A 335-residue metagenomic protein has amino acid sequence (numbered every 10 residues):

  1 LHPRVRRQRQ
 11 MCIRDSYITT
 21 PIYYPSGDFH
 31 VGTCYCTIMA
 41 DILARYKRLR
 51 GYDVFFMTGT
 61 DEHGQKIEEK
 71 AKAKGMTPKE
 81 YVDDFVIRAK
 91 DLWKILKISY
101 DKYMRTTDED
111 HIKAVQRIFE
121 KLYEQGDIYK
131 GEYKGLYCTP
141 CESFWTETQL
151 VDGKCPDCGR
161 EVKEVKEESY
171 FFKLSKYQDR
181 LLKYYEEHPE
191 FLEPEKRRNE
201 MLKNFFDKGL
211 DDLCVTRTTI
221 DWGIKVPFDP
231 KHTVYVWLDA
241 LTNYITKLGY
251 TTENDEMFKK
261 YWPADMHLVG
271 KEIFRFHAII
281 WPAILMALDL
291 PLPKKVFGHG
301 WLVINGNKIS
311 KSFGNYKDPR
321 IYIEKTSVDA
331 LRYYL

Functional and structural regions predicted by a protein language model:
L1-I13: Single conserved hydrophobic/aromatic residue that forms the stacking wall/gate of nucleotide- or nucleobase-binding
R14-I128, E142: N-terminal Rossmann-like or analogous alpha/beta NTP/dinucleotide-binding catalytic cores that position adenine
R14-T58, D110-A114, V165-L335: Structured secondary-structure scaffolds
I67-A71, V115, C141-E142, Q149-L150 (+2 more regions): Short acidic, glycine/serine/threonine-rich loops at helix termini
L96-R105, Y123-L136, T148-Q149, K163-K166 (+3 more regions): Short secondary-structure capping/junction motifs at helix and strand boundaries
Q125-Q178, L182: Cys/His-rich short segments
